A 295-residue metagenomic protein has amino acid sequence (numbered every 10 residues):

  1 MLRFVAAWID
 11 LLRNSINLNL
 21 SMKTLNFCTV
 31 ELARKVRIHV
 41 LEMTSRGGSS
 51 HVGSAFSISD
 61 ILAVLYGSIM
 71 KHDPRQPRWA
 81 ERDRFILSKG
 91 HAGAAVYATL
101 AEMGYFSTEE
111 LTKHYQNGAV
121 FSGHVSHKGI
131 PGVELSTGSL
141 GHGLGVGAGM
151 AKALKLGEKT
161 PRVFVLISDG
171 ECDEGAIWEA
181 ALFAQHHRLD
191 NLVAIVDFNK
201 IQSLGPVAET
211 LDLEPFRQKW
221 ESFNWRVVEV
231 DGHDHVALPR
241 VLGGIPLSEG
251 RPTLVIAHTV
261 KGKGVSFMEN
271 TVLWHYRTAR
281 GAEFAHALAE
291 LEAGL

Functional and structural regions predicted by a protein language model:
L11, S15-L20: Short hydrophobic targeting helices and cationic amphipathic motifs that mediate membrane/organellar targeting
C28, M43, S50, F56-H186: Cofactor-binding active-site loop characterized by glycine-rich and histidine/acidic residues
A33-S49, D197-N199: N-terminal capping segment at the start of a domain
Y97-T99, S126, A176-W178, L204-A208 (+2 more regions): Short acidic, glycine/serine/threonine-rich loops at helix termini
G132, S136-L247: Thiamine diphosphate
H235-L295: Glycine/aspartate-rich loop-and-adjacent alpha/beta segment that forms the canonical ThDP
